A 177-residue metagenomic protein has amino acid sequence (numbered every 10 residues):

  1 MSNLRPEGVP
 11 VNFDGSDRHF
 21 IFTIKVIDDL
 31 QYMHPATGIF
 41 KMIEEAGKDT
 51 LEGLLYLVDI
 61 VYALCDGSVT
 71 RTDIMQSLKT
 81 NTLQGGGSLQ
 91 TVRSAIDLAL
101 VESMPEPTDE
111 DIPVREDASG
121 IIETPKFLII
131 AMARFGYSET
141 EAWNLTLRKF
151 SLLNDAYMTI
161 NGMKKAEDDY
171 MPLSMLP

Functional and structural regions predicted by a protein language model:
M1-P177: Charged interaction scaffolds used for protein-protein
